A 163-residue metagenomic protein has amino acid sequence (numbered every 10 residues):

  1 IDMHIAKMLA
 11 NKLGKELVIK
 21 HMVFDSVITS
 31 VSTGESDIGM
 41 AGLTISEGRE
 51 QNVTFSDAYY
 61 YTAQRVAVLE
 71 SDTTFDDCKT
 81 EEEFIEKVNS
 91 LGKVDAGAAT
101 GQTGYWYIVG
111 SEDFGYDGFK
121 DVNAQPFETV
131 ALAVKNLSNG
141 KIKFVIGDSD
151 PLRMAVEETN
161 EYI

Functional and structural regions predicted by a protein language model:
I1-L43, P126: Extracytoplasmic small-molecule ligand-binding "clamshell" domains of the periplasmic binding protein/Venus flytrap
A6-K15, E81, I85-K93, A99-P126 (+1 more regions): Ligand-binding cleft/hinge of the Venus flytrap
K15-I19, V23-S26, T44-I45, Q51-Y105: A conserved helix-loop-strand patch within extracytoplasmic ligand-binding domains of the periplasmic binding
S26, G42-N52, W106-G110, A131 (+1 more regions): A ligand-binding cleft/hinge motif common to bilobed small-molecule-binding domains
I28, S32, I85, A131-V134: Short hydrophobic/charged patches on amphipathic alpha-helices used for structural packing and interfaces
S36, K93-V94, I142: Short, high-confidence coil segments that cap the C-terminus of an alpha-helix and link into the following beta-strand
T54-Y61, R65, N123, V156-I163: Short beta-strand->loop
